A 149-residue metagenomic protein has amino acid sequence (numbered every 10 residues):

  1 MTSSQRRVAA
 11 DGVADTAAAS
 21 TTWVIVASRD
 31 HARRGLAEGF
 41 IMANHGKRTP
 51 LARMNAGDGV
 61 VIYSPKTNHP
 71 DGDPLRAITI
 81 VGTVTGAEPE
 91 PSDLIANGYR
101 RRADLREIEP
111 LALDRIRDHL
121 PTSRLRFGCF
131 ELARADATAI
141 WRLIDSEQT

Functional and structural regions predicted by a protein language model:
M1-A18, T22, R29-H31, L36 (+2 more regions): Contiguous surface segments at macromolecular interaction interfaces
R48-M54, R76: Short, surface-exposed secondary-structure edge patches
G57-G59: Loop/turn positions that initiate beta-strands
V61-I62, T79: Hydrophobic beta-strand signal
S64-P70: Short, charged beta-turn/beta-strand-edge "cap" motif at the junction between a beta-strand and an adjacent loop
P70-D71, L94: Catalytic micro-motifs at enzyme active sites that drive phosphoryl/nucleotidyl and oxygen chemistry
D71-A87: Short beta-strand-centered aromatic/proline hotspots
